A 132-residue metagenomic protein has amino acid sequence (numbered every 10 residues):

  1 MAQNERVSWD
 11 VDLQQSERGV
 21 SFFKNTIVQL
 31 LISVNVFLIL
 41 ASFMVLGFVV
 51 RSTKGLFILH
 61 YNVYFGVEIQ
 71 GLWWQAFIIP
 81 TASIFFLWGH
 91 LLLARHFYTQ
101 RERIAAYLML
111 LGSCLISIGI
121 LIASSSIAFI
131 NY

Functional and structural regions predicted by a protein language model:
M1-F23: N-terminal juxtamembrane cytosolic/stromal segments of multi-pass membrane proteins
M1-V7, S33-G47, W74-A76: Alpha-helical transmembrane segments of integral membrane proteins, especially early/N-terminal helices
S21-F37, A106-S113: Alpha-helical transmembrane segments and their helix-start/interface "positive-inside/aromatic belt" motifs in integral
V49-W74: Active-site and channel-lining beta-strand-loop segments that bind or position nucleotide-derived/phosphorylated
W73-L91: Short, surface-exposed, low-complexity cationic segments
L92-S117: Interfacial loop-to-transmembrane junctions
I120-Y132: Juxtamembrane boundary at the C-terminal end of a transmembrane helix
